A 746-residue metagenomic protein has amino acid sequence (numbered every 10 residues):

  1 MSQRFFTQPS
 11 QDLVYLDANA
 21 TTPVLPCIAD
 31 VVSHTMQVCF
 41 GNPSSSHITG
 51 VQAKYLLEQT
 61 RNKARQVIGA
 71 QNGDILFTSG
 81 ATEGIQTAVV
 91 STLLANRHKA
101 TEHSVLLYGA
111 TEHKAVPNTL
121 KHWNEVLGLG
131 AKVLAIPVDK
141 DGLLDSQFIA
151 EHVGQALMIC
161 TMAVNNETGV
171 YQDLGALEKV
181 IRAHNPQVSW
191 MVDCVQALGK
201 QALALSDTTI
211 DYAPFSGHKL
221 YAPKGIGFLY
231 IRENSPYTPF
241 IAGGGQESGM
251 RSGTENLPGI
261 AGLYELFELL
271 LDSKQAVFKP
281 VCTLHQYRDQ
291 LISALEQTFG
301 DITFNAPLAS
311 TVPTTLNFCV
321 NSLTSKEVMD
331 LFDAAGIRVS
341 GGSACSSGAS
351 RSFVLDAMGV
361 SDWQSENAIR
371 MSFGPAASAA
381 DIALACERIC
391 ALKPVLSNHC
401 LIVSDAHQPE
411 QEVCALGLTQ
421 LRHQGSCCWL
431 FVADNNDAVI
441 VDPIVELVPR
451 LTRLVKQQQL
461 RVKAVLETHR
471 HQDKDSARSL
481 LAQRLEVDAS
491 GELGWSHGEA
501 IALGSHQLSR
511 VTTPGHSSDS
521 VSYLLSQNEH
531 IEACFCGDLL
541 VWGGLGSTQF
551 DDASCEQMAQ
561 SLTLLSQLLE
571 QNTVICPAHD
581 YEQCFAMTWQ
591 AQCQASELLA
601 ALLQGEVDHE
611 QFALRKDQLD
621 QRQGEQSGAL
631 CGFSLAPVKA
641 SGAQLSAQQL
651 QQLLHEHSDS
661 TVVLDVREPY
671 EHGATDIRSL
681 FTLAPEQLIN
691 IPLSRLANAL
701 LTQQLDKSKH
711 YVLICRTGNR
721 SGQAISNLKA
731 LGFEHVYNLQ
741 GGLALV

Functional and structural regions predicted by a protein language model:
M1-A415, R422-Q424, R478: Pyridoxal 5′-phosphate
Y15-A18, F77, I440-D442, T513 (+1 more regions): Short hydrophobic beta-strand that contains or immediately precedes a catalytic carboxylate
S79, G109, D193, P214-G217 (+8 more regions): Active-site neighborhood of phospho(di)ester-bond hydrolases with catalytic His/Asp-centered motifs
D145-Q155, R450-Q458, E499-G504, Q652-E656 (+1 more regions): Short amphipathic alpha-helix with an adjacent loop that forms part of the alpha/beta core around
N398-L421, G425, Q560-V662, E668-Y670 (+2 more regions): Accessory terminal helices/loops
A415-Q458, W495-T588: Catalytic core of the metallo-beta-lactamase
E446-E492, A500: Active-site metal-binding motif and surrounding structural segment of the metallo-beta-lactamase
T468-H469, I691-L693, A699-V746: Catalytic cysteine-centered active loop of the rhodanese-like fold, especially the PTP/DSP P-loop
